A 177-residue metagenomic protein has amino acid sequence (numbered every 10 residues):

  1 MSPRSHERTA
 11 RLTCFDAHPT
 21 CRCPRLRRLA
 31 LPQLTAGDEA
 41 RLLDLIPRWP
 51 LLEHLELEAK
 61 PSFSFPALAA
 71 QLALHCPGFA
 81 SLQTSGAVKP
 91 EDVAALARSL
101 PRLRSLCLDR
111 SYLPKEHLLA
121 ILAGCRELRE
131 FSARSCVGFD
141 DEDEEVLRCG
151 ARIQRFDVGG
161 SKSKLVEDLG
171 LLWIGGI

Functional and structural regions predicted by a protein language model:
M1-I177: The conserved beta-strand core of Leucine-Rich Repeat
